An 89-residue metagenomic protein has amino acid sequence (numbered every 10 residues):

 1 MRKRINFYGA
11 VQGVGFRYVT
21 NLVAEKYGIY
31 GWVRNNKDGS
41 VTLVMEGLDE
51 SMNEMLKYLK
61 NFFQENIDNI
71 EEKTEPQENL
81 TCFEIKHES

Functional and structural regions predicted by a protein language model:
M1-S89: Intrinsically disordered, low-complexity, mixed-charge
